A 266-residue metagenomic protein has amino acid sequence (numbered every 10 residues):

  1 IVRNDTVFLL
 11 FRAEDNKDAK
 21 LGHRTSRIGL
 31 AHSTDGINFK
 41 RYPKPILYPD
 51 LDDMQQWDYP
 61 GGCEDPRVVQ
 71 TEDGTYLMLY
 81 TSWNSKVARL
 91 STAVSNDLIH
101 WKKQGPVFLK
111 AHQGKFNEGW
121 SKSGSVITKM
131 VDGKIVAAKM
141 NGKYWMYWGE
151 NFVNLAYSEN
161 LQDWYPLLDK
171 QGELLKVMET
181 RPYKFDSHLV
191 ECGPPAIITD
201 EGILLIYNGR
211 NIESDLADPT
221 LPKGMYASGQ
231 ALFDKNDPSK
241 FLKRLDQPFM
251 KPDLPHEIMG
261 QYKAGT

Functional and structural regions predicted by a protein language model:
I1-G61, V69-H188, I197-A264: Beta-rich carbohydrate-recognition and catalytic domains
E64: Acyl-donor binding region in acyl/amide transferases
